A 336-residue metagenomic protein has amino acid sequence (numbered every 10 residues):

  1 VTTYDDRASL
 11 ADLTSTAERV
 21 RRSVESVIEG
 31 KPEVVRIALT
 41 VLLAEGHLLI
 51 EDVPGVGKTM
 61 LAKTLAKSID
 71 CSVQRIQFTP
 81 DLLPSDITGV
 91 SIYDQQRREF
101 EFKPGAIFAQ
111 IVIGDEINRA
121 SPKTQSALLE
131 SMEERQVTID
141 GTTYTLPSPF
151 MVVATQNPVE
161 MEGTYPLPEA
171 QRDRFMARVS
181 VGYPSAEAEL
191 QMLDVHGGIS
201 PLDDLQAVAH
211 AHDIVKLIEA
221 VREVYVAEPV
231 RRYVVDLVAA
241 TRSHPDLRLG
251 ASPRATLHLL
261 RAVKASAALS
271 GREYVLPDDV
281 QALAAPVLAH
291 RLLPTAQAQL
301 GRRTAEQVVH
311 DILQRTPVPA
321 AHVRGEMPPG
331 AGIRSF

Functional and structural regions predicted by a protein language model:
V1-R7, A11, S243-F336: C-terminal engagement/docking regions of AAA+ P-loop ATPases
L10-V56, V235, A239: Pre-Walker A (pre-P-loop) alpha-helix and adjacent loop at the N terminus of AAA/AAA+ ATPase modules, a conserved
R36-T40, Y93-G114: Conserved alpha-helical scaffold flanking the Walker A/P-loop in AAA+ ATPase domains
L42-T79: Walker A/P-loop
D52, D115-E116, A127: Walker B catalytic acidic pair
D52-V53, I87, T155: P-loop (Walker A) phosphate-binding loop of NTP-binding proteins
S68-Q96: AAA+/P-loop NTPase substrate/partner-engagement loops
D94-E99, A120, M132-V224, K264-L269: Canonical AAA+ ATPase core
